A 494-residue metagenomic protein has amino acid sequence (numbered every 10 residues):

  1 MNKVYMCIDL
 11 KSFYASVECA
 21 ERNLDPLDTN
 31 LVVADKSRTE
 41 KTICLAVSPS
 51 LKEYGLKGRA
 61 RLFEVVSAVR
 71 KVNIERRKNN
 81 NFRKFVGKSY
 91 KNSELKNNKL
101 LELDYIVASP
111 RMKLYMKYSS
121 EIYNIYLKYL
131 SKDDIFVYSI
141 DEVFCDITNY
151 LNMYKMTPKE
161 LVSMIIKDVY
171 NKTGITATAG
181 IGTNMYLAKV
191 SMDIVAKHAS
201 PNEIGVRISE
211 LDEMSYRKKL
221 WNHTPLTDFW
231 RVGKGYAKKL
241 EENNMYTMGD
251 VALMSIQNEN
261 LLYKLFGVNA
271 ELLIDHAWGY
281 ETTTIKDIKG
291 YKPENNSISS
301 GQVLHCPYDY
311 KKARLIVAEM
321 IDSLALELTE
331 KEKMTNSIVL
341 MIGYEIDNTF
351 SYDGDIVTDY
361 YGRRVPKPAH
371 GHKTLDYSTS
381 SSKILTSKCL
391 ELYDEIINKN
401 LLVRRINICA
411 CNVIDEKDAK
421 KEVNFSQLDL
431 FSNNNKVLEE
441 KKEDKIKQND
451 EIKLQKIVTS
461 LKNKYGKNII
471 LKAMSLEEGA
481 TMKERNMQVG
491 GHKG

Functional and structural regions predicted by a protein language model:
M1-D275, T282-I285, N435-G494: Gly/Gly-Pro- and Ser/Thr-rich, intrinsically disordered tail segments characteristic of DNA damage-repair and tolerance
Y5, V32, V339, R405-N407 (+1 more regions): Ordered hydrophobic segments in well-structured contexts
C7, D228, K234-V403, V423-F425: DNA-contacting surface of Y-family translesion DNA polymerases
K11-F13, S37-K41, Y344-T349, V413-K417: Short, charged/polar surface micro-motifs in flexible loops or helix N-caps
V17, R364-G494: Acidic, metal-coordinating catalytic segment for phosphate/diphosphate chemistry, firing primarily on the Nudix
T29, A177, N336-I338, I406 (+1 more regions): Change "...and in nucleic-acid phosphodiester-cleaving endonucleases..." to "...and in nucleic-acid processing enzymes
K41-L45, G205-S209, S351-G354, P368 (+1 more regions): Short, well-ordered strand-loop elements centered on a beta-strand within folded domains, enriched for acidic residues
T183-Y186, D275-A277, M334-I346, L402-D415 (+1 more regions): A glycine-rich phosphate-binding loop feature that marks nucleotide/adenosyl-phosphate handling sites
